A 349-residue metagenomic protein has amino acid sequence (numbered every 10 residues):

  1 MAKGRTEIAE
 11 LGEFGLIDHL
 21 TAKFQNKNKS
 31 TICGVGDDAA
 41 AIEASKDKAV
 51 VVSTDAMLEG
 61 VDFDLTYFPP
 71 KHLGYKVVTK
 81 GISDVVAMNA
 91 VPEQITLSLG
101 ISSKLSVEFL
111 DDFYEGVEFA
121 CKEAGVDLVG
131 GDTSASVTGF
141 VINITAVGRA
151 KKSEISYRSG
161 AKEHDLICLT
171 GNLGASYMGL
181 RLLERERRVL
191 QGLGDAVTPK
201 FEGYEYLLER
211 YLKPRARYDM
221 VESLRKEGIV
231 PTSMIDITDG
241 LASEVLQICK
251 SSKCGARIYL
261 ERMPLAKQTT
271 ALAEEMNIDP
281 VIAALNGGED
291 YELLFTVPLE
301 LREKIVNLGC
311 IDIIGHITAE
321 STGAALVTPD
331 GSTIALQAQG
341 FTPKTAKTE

Functional and structural regions predicted by a protein language model:
M1-P69, M88, L97, A346-E349: Extreme N-terminal cap/leader segments of soluble proteins
A2-G15, H19-Q25, K48, S102-D127 (+4 more regions): Glycine-/charge-enriched secondary-structure boundary and capping motifs
C33, T66-I82, K104-E115, S153: Glycine-rich anion/phosphate-binding loops
A41, G81, N89, L128 (+4 more regions): Residue-level signal for inorganic ion chemistry
M57, E93-E186, H316: Glycine-rich anion-binding loops of enzyme active sites
P70-Q94, E115-E123, S223, S243-I248: Small-aliphatic-rich amphipathic alpha-helix that forms the alpha element of a beta-alpha
G179-V197, F201: Short, compositionally biased
A196-Q247: Polyanion-binding loop/helix "lid" in catalytic or ligand-binding cores
